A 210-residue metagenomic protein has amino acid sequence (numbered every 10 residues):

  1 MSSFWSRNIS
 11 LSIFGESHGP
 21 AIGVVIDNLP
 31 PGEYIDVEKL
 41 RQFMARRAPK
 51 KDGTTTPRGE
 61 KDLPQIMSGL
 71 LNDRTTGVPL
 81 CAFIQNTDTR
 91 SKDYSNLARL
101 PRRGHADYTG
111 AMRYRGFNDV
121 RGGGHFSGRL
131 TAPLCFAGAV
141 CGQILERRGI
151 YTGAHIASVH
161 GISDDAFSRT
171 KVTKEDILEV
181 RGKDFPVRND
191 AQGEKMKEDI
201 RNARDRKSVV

Functional and structural regions predicted by a protein language model:
M1, R102-F117: Acidic-glycine-rich active-site phosphate/pyrophosphate-binding loop
M1-N8: Short, Gly/Pro- and small/polar-rich lid/capping loops
I9-L29, R129-I144: Conserved phosphate/anionic-ligand binding catalytic regions in large, soluble enzymes, centered on
S10-G15, I22-N28, L80-A82, G110 (+2 more regions): Short beta-strand elements
S17, A21, G32-T54, T131 (+1 more regions): Alpha/propeptide regions of enzymes that mature by internal proteolysis
S17-H18, P30-P31, N86-D88, I156-S163: Acidic, glycine-rich active-site loops and adjacent beta-strand->loop/helix elements that engage anionic groups
M44-R103, D107-T109: Glycine-rich, N-terminal phosphate-binding loop and its surrounding beta-alpha-beta segment
R113-V210: Glycine-rich, mobile lid/loop segments that gate access to catalytic sites or pores
